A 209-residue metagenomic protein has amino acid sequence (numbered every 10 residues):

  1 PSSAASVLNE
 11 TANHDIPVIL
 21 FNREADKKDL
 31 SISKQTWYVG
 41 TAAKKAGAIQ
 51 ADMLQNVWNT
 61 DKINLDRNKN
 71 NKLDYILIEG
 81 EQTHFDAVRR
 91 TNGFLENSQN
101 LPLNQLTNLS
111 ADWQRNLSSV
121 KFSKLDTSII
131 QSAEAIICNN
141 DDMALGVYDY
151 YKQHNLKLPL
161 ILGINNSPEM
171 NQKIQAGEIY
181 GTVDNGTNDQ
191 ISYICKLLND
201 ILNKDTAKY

Functional and structural regions predicted by a protein language model:
P1-A4, G40-G47, A87, A111 (+3 more regions): Solvent-exposed, acidic/flexible segments
P1-N13, V18, G93-F94, L106-K173: Hydrophobic alpha-helical
V7-K45, N64, N70-N71, S167-Q175 (+1 more regions): Flexible loop/hinge segments that line or gate small-molecule binding clefts
E10, H14-P17, F21-E24, M53-N64 (+6 more regions): Structured segments of extracytoplasmic/periplasmic soluble domains in secreted or envelope-associated proteins
S33-K44, G80-H84, L106-S110, S132-E134 (+1 more regions): Second-shell loop/turn segments in exported
Y38-N71, S118-S119, N166, M170 (+1 more regions): Hydrophobic alpha-helical segments within soluble ligand-binding/sensing domains
A48-L101, Q105-N108, L198, D205-Y209: An alpha-beta-alpha
